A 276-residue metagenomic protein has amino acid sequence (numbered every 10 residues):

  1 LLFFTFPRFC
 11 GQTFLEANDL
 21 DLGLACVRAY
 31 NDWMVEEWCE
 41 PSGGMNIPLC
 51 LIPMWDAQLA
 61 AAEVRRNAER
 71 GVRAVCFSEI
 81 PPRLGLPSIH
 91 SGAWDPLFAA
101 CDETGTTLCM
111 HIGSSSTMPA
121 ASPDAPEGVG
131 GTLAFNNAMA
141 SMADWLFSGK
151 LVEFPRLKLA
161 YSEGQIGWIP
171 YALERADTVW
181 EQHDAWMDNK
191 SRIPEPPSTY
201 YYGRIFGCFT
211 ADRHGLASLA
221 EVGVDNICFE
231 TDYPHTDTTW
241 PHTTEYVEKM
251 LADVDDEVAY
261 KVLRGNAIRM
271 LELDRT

Functional and structural regions predicted by a protein language model:
L1-S141: Active-site gating/metal-coordination segments in enzymes
D32-E40, A62-R66, S148-G149, L157 (+4 more regions): Mid-to-C-terminal alpha-helical segments outside catalytic/metal-binding sites
S42-P48, E69-A74, T104-T106, P155-K158 (+3 more regions): Short, well-ordered coil/turn segments that N-cap beta-strands
L49, C76, H111, A160-S162 (+2 more regions): Active-site neighborhood of phospho(di)ester-bond hydrolases with catalytic His/Asp-centered motifs
L108, I112-S116, F147-S198, Y202: Aromatic-lined glycan-binding groove of carbohydrate-active enzymes
A120-A121, Y171-L173, S218: Short, well-ordered secondary-structure micro-motifs
D124-A125, R175-T178, T243-E245: Short secondary-structure boundary/capping segments
L133-S141, A185-L216: Aromatic-anchored helix/helix-loop segment that forms the rim or "lid" of small-molecule/cofactor binding pockets
